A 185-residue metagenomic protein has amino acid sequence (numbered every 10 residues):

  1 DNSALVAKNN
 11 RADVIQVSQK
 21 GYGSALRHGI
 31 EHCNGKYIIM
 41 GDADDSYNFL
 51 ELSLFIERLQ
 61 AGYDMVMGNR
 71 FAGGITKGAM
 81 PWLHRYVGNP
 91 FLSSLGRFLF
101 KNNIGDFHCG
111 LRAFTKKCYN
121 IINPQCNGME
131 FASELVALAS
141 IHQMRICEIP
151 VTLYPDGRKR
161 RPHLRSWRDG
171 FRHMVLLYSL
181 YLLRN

Functional and structural regions predicted by a protein language model:
D1-N10: Acidic helix N-cap motif at the loop->helix transition within catalytic regions of sugar-transfer enzymes
A7, L59, A139-I141: Hydrophobic residues within well-ordered alpha-helices
V17-H32, Y37, F49-M129, P155-L164 (+1 more regions): Acceptor/aglycone-binding surface of glycosyltransferases and processive sugar-polymer synthases
D45-Y47: Acidic metal-phosphate-binding loop of nucleotide-sugar-dependent transferases
N102-N103, P124-N127, V136-Y154: Catalytic donor-sugar/metal-binding loop of nucleotide-sugar-dependent glycosyltransferases
H173-N185: C-terminal, non-catalytic tails of nucleotide-sugar-dependent glycosyltransferases
